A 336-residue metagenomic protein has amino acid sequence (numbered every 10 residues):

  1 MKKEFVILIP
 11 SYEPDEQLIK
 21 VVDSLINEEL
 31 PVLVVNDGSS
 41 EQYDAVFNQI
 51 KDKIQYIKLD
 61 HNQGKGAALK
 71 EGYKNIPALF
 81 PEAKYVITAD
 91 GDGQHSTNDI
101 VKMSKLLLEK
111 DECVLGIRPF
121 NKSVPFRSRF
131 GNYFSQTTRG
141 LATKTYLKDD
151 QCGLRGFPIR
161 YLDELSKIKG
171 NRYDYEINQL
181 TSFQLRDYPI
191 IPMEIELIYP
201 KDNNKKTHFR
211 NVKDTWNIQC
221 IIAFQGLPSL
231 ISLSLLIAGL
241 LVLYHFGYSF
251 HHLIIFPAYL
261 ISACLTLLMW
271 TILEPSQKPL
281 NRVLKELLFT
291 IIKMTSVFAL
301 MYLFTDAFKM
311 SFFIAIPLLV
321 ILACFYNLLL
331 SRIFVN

Functional and structural regions predicted by a protein language model:
M1, E16, S24, I168-Y248 (+4 more regions): Hydrophobic helical membrane-anchoring modules
E4-V6, P31, N178: Cell-envelope/extracellular polymer assembly enzymes that use nucleotide-activated donors
L8, Y12-N27, Q42: Short, well-formed alpha-helical segments that are part of the catalytic scaffolds of diverse glycosyltransferases
E13, D37-E41, Q63, G72: Conserved short acidic donor-positioning loop in nucleotide-sugar-dependent glycosyltransferases
N36-A45, G93-Q94: A conserved acidic beta->alpha catalytic loop
F47-P81: Conserved donor nucleotide-binding strand/loop of the catalytic core
H61, A67-N75, T97-Y173, P200-F209 (+1 more regions): Acceptor/aglycone-binding surface of glycosyltransferases and processive sugar-polymer synthases
F80-Q94: Short beta-strand-to-loop acidic/aromatic patch adjacent to the donor-nucleotide binding site
